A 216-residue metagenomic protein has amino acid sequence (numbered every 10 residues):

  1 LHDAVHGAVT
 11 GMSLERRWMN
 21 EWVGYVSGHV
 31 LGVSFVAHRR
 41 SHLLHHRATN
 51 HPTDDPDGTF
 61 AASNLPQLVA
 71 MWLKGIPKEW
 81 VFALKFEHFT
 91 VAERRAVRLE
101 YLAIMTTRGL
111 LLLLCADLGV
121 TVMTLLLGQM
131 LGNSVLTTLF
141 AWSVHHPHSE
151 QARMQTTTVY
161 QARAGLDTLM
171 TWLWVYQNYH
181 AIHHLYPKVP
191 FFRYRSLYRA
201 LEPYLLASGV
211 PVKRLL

Functional and structural regions predicted by a protein language model:
L1, Y25-S34, L131, A164-Y176: Membrane-embedded alpha-helical segments that form the functional core of polytopic membrane enzymes, especially those
L1-A4, S34, L127-R153: Transmembrane alpha-helical segments that form the membrane-embedded catalytic/substrate-channel core of multi-pass
L1-G7, H38-H51, A141-P147, L173-V189: Histidine-centered catalytic micro-motifs
H6-G32, T53-P66, Q151-D167: Juxtamembrane helix-capping/reentrant segments at transmembrane boundaries
R16-W18, Y101, T171-L173: Short helix-capping and inter-helix turn/linker motifs at the boundaries of alpha-helical repeat units
E21, M105-T106, H180: A generic alpha-helix surface/boundary motif
Y25-L127, S134, K188-L216: Non-catalytic, topology-defining segments of multipass membrane proteins
Q151-Q155, D167-Y198: C-terminal low-complexity, acidic/polar tails when present
